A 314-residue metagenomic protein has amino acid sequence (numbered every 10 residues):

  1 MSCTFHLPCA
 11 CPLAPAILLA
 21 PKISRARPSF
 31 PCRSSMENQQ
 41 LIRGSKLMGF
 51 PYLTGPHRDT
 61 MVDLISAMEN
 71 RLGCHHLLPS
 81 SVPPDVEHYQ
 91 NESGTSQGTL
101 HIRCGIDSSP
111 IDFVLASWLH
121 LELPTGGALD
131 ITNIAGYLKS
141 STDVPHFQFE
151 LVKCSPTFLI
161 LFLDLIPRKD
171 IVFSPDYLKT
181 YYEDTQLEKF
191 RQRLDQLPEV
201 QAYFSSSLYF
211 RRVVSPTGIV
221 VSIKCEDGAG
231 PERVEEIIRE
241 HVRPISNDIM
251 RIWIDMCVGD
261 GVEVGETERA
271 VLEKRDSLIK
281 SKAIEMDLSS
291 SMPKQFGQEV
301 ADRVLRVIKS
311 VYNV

Functional and structural regions predicted by a protein language model:
M1-Q40: N-terminal chloroplast transit peptides
C9, L13, S80, S117 (+1 more regions): Intrinsically disordered, low-complexity proline-rich segments enriched in Ser/Thr
S35-S140: Short Lys/Arg-enriched alpha/beta "domain-start" segment
T54-H57, M61, E183, P231 (+5 more regions): Intrinsic-disorder-associated interaction segments
L77-Y89, Y203, V258-L272: Short glycine-rich, low-complexity/disordered patches
A128-G261, G265-E266: Extended, non-transmembrane interaction/recognition domains
R251, D255, G259-V314: Alpha-helical oligomerization segments
